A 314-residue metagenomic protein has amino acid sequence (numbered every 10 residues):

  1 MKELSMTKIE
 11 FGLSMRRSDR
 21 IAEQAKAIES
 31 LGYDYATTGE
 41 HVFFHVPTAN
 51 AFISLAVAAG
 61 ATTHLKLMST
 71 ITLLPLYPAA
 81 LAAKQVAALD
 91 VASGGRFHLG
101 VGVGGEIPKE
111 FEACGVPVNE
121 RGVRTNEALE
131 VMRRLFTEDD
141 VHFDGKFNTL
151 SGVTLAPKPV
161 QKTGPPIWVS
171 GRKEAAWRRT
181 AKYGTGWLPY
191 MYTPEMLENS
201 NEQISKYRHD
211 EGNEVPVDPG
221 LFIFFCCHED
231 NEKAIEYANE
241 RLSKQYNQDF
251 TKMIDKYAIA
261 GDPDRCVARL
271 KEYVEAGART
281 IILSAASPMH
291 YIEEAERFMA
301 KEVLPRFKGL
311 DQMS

Functional and structural regions predicted by a protein language model:
M1-T62, K66, T163-P165, A286-M289: N-terminal beta1-alpha1-beta2 module of alpha/beta enzyme domains
T7-R16, P75-H142, M191, E195-N199: Flexible, glycine-rich active-site loops centered on histidine and acidic residues that chelate a metal or position
I9-D19, T72-A80, T163-R172, M253-D264: Active-site mouth loops of central-metabolism enzymes
I9-M15, A36-T38, L67-T70, F97-V101 (+4 more regions): Hydrophobic faces of well-ordered beta-strands that scaffold small-molecule active sites in alpha/beta enzyme cores
R17-I28, Q85, V169-R179, P263-E272: Short, acidic/polar
K26-S30, L55-H64, V86, D90-R96 (+3 more regions): Acidic (Asp/Glu)-rich catalytic clusters
G32, A58, L89, M132 (+6 more regions): Conserved, mostly hydrophobic/aromatic
A49-S69, R124-V131, R297-S314: Alpha-helix-loop-beta-strand connector modules within alpha/beta enzyme cores
